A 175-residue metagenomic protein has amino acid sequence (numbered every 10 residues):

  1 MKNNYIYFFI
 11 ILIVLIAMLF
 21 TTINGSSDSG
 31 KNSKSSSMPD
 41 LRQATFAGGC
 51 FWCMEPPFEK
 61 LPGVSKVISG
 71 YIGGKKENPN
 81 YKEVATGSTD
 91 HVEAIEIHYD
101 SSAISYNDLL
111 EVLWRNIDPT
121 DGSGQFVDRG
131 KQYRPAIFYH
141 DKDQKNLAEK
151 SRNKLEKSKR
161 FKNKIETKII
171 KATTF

Functional and structural regions predicted by a protein language model:
K2-F175: Flexible coil/turn and secondary-structure edge motifs
